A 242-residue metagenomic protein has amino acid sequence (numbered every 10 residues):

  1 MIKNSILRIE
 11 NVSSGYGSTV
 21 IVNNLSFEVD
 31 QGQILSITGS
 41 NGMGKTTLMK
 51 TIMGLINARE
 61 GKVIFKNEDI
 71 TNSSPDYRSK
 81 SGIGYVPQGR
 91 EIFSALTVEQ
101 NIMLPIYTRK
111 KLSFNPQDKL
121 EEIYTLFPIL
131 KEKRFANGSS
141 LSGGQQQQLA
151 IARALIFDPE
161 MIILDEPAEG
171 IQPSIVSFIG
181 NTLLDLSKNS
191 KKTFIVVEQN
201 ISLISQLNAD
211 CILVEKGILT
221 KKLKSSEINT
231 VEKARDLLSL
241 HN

Functional and structural regions predicted by a protein language model:
G17, V98, M103-N115, L126-P128 (+1 more regions): ABC-type ATPase nucleotide-binding domains, specifically the catalytic core motifs of the NBD
T38-S40: The feature captures the beta-strand-to-loop junction immediately N-terminal to the Walker
M53: Helix-to-loop junction immediately C-terminal to a conserved catalytic motif
G61-E68, S81, N115-L120: Conserved ABC transporter NBD signature motif
G89, T125, L207-K222, S226-N242: C-terminal boundary and immediately downstream tail of ABC-type ATPase nucleotide-binding domains
A154-L155: ABC ATPase C-loop
E198-Q199: H-loop/switch region of ABC-family ATPase nucleotide-binding domains
